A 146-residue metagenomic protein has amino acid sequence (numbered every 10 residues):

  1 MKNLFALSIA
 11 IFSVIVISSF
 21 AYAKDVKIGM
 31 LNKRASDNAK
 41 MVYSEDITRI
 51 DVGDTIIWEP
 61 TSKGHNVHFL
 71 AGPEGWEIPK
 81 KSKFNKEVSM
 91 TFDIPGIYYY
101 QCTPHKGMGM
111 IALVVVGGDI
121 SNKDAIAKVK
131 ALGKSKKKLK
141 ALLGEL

Functional and structural regions predicted by a protein language model:
M1-A6: Positively charged n-region of N-terminal signal peptides that target proteins for export
S8-V16: Bacterial N-terminal signal peptides
I17-A23: Sec/Tat signal peptide C-region and signal peptidase I cleavage site
A23-D37, M108-L146: Extracytoplasmic/periplasmic copper-protein system
K24-V26, S44-K63, V67, E87-I94 (+1 more regions): Beta-strand cores of secreted/periplasmic/IMS beta-sandwich domains, seen most often in copper-related folds
A35-K40, H65-H68: Short, solvent-exposed loop/turn elements at domain surfaces
E59-K83, A112: Histidine- and aromatic-enriched segments that form or immediately flank copper-ligand environments
T103-H105: Beta-strand-rich extracellular modules
